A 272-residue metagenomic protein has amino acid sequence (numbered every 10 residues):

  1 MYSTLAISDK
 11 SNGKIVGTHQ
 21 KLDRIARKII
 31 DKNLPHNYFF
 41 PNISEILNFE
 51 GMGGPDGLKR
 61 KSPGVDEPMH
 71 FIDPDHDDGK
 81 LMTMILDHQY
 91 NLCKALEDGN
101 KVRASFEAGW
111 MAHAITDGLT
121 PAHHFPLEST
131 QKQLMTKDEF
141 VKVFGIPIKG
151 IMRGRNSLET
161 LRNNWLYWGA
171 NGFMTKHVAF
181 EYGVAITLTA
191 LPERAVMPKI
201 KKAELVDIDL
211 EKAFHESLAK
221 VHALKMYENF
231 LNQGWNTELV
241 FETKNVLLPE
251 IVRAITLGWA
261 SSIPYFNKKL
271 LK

Functional and structural regions predicted by a protein language model:
M1-F106, H124-K272: N-terminal, motif-rich segments that launch catalysis or mediate targeting to/interaction with membranes, typified by
A104-T116: Short alpha-helix carrying the canonical HExxH Zn2+-binding catalytic motif
T116, T120-H124: Active-site-flanking alpha-helical
